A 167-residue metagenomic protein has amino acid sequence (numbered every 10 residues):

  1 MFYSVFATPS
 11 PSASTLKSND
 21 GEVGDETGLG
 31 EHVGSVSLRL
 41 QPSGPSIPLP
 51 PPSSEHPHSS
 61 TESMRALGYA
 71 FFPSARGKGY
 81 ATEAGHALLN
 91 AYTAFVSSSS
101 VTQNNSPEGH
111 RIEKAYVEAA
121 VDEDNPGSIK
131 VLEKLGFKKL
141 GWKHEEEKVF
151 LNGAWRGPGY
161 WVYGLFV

Functional and structural regions predicted by a protein language model:
M1-S4: Hydrophobic beta-strand residues of extracellular immunoglobulin-like
F6-V167: Acyl-donor (CoA/ACP) binding surface of acyl/acetyltransferases
